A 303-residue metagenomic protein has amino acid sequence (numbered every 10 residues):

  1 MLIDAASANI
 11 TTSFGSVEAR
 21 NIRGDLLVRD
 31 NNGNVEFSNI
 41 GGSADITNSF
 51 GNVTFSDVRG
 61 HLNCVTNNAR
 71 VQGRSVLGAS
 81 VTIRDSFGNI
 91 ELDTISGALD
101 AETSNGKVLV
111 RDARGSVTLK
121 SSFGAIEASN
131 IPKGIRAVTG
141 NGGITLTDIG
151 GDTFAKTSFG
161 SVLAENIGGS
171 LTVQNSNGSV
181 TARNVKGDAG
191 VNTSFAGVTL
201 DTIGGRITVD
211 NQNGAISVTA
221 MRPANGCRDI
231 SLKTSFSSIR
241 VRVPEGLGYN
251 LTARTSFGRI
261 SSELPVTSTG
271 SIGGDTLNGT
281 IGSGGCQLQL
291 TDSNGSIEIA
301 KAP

Functional and structural regions predicted by a protein language model:
M1-P303: Intrinsically disordered, low-complexity terminal regions
